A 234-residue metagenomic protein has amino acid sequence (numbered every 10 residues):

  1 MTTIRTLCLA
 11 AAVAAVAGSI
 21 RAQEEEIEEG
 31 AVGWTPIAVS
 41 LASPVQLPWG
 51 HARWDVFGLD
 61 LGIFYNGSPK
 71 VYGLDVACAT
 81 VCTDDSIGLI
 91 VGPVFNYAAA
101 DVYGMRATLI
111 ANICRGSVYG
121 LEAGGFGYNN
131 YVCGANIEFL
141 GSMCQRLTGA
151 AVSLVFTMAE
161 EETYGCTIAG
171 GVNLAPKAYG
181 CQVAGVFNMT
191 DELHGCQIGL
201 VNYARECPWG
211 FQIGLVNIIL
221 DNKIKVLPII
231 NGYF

Functional and structural regions predicted by a protein language model:
M1-C8: Bacterial N-terminal signal peptides that target proteins for export
C8-A15: Bacterial N-terminal signal peptides
G18-A22: Sec/Tat signal peptide C-region and signal peptidase I cleavage site
Q23-F234: Surface-exposed, glycine- and small/polar-enriched segments that build interaction surfaces at terminal
